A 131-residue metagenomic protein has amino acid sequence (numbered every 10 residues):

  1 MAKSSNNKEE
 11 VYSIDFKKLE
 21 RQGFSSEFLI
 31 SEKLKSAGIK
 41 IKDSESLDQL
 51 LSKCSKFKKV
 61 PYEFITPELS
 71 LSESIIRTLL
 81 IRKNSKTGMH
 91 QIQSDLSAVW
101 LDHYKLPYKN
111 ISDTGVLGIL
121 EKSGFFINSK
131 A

Functional and structural regions predicted by a protein language model:
M1-E63: Long, low-complexity, charged/polar intrinsically disordered regions in eukaryotic proteins
K18-E20, T78-I81, L96: Short alpha-helical interface patches
S25, K42-E45, T66, S70 (+2 more regions): Alpha-helix boundary/N-cap detector
E32-L34, Q93, K105: Generic alpha-helical propensity signal that fires on short helical segments and nearby coil/disordered stretches
F57-P61, P67-T87: Positively charged, polyanion-binding regions of nucleic-acid-associated proteins
R77, A98-K130: Charge-enriched amphipathic alpha-helical scaffolds
S85-S97: Short acidic, hydrophobic short linear motifs in intrinsically disordered regions
